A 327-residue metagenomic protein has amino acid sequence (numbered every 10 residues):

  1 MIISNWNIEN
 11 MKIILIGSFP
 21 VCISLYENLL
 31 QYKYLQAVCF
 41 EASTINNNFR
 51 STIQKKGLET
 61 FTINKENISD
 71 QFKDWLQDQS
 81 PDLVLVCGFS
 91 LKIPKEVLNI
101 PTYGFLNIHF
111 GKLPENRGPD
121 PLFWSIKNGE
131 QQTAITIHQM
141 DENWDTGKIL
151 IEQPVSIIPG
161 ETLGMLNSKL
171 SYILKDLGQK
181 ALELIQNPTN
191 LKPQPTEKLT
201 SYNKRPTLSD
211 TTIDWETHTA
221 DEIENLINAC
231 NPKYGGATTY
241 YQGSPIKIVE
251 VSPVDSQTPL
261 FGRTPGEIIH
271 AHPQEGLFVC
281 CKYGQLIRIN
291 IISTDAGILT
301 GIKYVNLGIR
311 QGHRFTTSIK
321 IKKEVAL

Functional and structural regions predicted by a protein language model:
M1-T238, P253, H270-E275, C281-R288 (+1 more regions): One-carbon transfer enzymes
S244-I248, L286-I287: Short, isolated positions in well-ordered beta-strands
I248, D255-Q257: Short, solvent-exposed loop/turn segments at secondary-structure junctions
Q257-P273: A conserved acidic, glycine/proline-rich C-terminal tail/linker
